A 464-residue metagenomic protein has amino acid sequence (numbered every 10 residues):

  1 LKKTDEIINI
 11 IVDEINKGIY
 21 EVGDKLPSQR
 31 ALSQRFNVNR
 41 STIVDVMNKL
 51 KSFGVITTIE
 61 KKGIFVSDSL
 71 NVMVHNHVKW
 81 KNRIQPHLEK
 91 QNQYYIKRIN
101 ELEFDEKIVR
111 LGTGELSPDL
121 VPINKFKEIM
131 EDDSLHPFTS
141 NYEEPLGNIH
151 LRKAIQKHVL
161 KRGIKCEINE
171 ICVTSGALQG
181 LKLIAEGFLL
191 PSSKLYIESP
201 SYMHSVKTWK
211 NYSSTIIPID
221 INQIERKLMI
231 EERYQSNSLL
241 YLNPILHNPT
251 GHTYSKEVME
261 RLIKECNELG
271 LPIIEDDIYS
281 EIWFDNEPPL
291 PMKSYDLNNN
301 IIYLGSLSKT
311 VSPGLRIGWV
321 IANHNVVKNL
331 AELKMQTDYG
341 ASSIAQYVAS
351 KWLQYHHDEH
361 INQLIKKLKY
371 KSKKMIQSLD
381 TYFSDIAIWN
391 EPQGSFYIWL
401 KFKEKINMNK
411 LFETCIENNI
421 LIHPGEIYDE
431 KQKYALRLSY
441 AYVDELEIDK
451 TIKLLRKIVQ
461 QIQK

Functional and structural regions predicted by a protein language model:
L1-E128, M335-A341, N390, F402 (+5 more regions): N-terminal basic, amphipathic alpha-helical segments
T57-T58, C166, I422: Short beta-strand "wing" residues that participate in macromolecule-binding interfaces
F126, L297, I302-K366: Conserved core segment of the aminotransferase class I/II
D133, F138-L269, E281-I282, E287-Y295 (+4 more regions): Conserved core of the PLP fold type I
I197, P218, I273-E275, A349 (+1 more regions): Hydrophobic residues in well-ordered beta-strands that form the structural core
L368-I376, I388-K401: Conserved glycine-rich beta-strand-loop-beta hairpin in the small C-terminal domain of fold type I
I416-R437: Conserved PLP cofactor-binding pocket of PLP-dependent enzymes
